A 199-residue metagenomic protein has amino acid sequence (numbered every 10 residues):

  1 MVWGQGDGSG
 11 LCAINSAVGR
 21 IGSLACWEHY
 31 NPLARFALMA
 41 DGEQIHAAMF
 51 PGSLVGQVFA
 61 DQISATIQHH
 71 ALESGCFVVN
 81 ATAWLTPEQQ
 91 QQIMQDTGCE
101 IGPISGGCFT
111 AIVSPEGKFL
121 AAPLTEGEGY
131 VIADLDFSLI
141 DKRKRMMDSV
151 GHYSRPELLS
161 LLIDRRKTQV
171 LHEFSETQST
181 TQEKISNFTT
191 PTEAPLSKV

Functional and structural regions predicted by a protein language model:
M1-I14, H29-L33: Active-site glycine-rich loop that binds ribose-phosphate moieties when present
Q5-L11, Q57, P103, H152: Intrinsically disordered, low-complexity regions
I14-A17, L135: Active-site beta-strand termini and strand-to-loop segments that position acidic
R20, H29-V131: CN hydrolase (nitrilase-like) catalytic-core segments centered on the catalytic cysteine and neighboring Lys/Glu
T82-V199: C-terminal beta-strand edge segments of enzyme domains
